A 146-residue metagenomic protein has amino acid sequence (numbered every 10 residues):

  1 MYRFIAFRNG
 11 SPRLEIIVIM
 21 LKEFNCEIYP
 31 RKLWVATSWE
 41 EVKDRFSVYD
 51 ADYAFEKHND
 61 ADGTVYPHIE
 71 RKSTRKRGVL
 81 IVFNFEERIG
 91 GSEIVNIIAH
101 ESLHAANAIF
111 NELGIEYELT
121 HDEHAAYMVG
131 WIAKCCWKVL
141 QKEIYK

Functional and structural regions predicted by a protein language model:
Y2-H68: Non-catalytic terminal regions of proteins
Y49-S92, A108: Active-site scaffold of zinc-dependent metalloenzymes
I81-E86, S92-A99, E116, C135: Exposed acidic/polar residues on beta-strands and adjacent loops within beta-sheet cores, strongest in beta-propeller
N96-A108: Active-site recognition of the HExxH zinc-binding catalytic motif
A108-E116: Substrate-binding clefts and substrate-entry loops adjacent to catalytic sites of polymer-processing enzymes acting on
Y117-K146: Post-HExxH zinc-binding segment in Zn-dependent metallohydrolases
